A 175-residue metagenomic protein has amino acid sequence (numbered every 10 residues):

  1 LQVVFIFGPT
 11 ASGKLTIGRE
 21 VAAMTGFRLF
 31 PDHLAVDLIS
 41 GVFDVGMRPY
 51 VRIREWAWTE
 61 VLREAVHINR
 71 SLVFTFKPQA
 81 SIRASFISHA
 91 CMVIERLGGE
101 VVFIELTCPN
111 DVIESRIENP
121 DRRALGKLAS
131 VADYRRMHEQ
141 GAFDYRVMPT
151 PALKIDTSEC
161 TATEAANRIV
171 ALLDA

Functional and structural regions predicted by a protein language model:
V3: Walker A (P-loop) ATP-phosphate-binding motif of ABC ATPase nucleotide-binding domains
I6: Hydrophobic anchor at the beta1->P-loop junction of P-loop NTPases
P9: P-loop (Walker A) phosphate-binding loop of NTP-binding proteins
G13: Conserved glycine(s) of the Walker
T16-V66: Conserved substrate/cofactor phosphate-moiety recognition/catalytic segment in nucleotide-dependent phosphotransferases
I53-E105: Glycine-rich phosphate-binding loop used to anchor ATP phosphates in small-molecule kinases, encompassing both
E95-E118, I155: Conserved phosphate-donor/acceptor-positioning beta-strand/loop module used by diverse small-molecule
S115, N119-R168: Small-molecule kinase domains that catalyze NTP-dependent phosphoryl transfer to phosphate-bearing small molecules
